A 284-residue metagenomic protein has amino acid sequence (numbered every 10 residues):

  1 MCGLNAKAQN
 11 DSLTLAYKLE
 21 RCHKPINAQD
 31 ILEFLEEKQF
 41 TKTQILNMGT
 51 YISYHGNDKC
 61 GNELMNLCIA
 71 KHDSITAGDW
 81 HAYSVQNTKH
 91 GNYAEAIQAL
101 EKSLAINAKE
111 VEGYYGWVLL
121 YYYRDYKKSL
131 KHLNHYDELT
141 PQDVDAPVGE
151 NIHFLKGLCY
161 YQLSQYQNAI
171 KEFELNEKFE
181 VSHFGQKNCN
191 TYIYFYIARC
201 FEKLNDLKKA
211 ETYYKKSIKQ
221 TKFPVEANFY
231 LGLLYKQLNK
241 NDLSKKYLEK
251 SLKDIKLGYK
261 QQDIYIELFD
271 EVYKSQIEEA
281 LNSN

Functional and structural regions predicted by a protein language model:
A8-H81, Q98: N-terminal leader/linker segments that initiate helical-solenoid repeat arrays
L19, I52, N87, L119-L120 (+3 more regions): Residue at a conserved register position within TPR or TPR-like alpha-solenoid repeats
I31-K38, N66-I75, E101-I106, D137-G149 (+2 more regions): Flexible helix-coil transition and linker loops at the boundaries of alpha-helical arrays
H55, H90, Y122-Y123, L163 (+2 more regions): Structural motif corresponding to the intra-repeat A-B loop/turn of tetratricopeptide repeats
L104-A105, N134-E138, K171-K178, K236-K260: TPR/TPR-like (Sel1-like) alpha-helical repeat modules
W117-L120, L155-K216: Alpha-helical adaptor scaffolds
N188, Q237, L243-N284: Terminal, low-structured helical/coil segments at or just beyond the last alpha-helical repeat
